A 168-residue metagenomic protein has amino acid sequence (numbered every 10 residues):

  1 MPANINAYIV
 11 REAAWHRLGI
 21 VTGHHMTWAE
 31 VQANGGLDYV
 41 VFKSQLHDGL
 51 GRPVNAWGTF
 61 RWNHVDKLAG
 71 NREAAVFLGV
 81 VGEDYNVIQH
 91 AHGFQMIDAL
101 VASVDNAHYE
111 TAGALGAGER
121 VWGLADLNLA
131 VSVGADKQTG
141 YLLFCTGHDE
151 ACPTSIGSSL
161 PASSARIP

Functional and structural regions predicted by a protein language model:
M1-M96, V104-D105: Feature for intrinsically disordered/low-complexity regulatory segments and propeptides
H92-P168: Intrinsic disorder/low-complexity polar-acidic segments
